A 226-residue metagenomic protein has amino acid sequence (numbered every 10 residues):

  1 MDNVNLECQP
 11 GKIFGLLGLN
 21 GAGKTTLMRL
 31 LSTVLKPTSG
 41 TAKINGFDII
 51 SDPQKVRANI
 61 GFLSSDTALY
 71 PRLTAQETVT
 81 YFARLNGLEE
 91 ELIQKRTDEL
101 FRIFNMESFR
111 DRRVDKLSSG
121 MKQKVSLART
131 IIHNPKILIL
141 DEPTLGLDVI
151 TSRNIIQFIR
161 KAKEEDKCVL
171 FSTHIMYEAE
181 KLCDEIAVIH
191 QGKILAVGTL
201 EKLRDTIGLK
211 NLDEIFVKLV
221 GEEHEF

Functional and structural regions predicted by a protein language model:
T80, R84, E91-F109, Q157: Conserved ABC ATPase "signature" region
R113-L117: Conserved ABC ATPase signature
N134: Conserved catalytic motifs of ABC-family nucleotide-binding domains
L138-E142: Catalytic Walker B motif of ABC-type/P-loop ATPase nucleotide-binding domains
V197-G198: ABC ATPase "signature
